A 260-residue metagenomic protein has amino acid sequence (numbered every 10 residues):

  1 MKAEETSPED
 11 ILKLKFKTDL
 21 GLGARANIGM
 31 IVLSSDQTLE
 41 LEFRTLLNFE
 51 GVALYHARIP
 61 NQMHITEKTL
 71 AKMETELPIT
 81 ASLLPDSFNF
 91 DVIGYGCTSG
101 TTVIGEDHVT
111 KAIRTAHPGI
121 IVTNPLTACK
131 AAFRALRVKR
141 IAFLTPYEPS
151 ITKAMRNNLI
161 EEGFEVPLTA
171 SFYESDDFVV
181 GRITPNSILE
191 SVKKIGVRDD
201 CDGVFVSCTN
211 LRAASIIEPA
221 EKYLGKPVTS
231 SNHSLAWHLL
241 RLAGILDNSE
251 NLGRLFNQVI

Functional and structural regions predicted by a protein language model:
K2-T80, P149-T152, R156-T184: N-terminal glycine-rich anion-binding loop in soluble enzyme alpha/beta folds
E74-S87, S187-C201: Short, well-structured alpha-helical segments in soluble
T75-P78, S82, V122-R137, H233-I245: Hydrophobic alpha-helical segments within soluble ligand-binding/sensing domains
T80-T127: Glycine/small-residue-rich loop that forms an oxyanion/phosphate-binding "nest" at active or ligand-binding sites
F90-G96, A142-L144, C201-C208: Periplasmic-binding protein-like
V109-A116, I120-D177, F256-I260: Conserved beta-alpha
L189-E221, L235-A236: Hydrophobic alpha-helical
T229-I260: C-terminal functional extensions of proteins
